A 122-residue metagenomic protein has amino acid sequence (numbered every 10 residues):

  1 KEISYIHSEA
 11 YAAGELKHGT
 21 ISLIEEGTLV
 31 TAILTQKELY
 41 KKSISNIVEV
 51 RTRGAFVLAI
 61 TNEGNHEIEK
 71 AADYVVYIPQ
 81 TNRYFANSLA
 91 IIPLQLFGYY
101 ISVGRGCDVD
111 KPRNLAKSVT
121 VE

Functional and structural regions predicted by a protein language model:
K1-E122: A SIS-like phosphosugar-recognition module
